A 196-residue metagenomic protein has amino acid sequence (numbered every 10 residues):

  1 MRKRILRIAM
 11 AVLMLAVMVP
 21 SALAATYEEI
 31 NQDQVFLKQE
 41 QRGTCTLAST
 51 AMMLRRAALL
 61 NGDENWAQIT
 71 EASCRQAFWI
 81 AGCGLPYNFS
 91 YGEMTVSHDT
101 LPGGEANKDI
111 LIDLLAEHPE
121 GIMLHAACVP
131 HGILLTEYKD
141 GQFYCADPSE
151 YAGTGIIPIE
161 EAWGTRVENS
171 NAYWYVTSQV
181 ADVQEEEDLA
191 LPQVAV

Functional and structural regions predicted by a protein language model:
M1, M14-V17, L189-A195: Intrinsically disordered, low-complexity repeat and linker tracts
M1-R4, Q32-Q34: Short, Lys/Arg-rich N-terminal segment immediately upstream of the first membrane anchor
R4-L23: Sec-dependent N-terminal signal peptides of Gram-positive bacterial secreted proteins and lipoproteins
A25-Q32, F36, A51-A195: Conserved active-site-adjacent core of cysteine acyl-enzyme catalytic domains
Q39-Q41: Conserved, non-catalytic sequence blocks in retroelement Pol enzymes and Pol-derived host proteins
C45: Active-site-proximal loop/helix segment associated with metal-binding centers of metalloenzymes
